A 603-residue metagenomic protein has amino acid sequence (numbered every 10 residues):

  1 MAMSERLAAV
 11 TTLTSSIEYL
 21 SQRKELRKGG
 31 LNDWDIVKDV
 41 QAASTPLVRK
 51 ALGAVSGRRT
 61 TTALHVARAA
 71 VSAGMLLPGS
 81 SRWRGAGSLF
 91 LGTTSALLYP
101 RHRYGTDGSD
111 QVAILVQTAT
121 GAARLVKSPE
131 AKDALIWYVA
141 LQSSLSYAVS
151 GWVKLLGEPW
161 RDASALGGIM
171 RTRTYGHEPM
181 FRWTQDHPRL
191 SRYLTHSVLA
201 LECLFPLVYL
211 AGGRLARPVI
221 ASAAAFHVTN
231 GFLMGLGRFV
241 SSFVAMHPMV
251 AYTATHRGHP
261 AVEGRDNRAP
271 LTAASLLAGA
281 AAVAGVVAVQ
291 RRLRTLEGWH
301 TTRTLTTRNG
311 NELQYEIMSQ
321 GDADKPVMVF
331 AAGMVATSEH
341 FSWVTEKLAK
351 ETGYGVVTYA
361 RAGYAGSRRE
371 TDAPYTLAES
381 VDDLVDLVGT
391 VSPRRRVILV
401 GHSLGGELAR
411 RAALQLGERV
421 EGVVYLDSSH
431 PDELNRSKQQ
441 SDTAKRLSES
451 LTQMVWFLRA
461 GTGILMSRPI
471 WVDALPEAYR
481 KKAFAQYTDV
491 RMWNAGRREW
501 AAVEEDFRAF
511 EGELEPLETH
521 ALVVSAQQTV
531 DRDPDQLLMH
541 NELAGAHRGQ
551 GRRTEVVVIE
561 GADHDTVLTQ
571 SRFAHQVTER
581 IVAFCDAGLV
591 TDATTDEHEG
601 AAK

Functional and structural regions predicted by a protein language model:
M1-L201, F205-V289: Alpha-helical membrane-anchoring segments
R308-S319: A short loop-to-beta-strand scaffold at the N-terminal edge of the catalytic core in hydrolase folds
M318-G366: Conserved HGGG/HGGXW glycine-rich cap/lid loop of the alpha/beta-hydrolase fold
T358-V400: Active-site loop/oxyanion-hole signature of alpha/beta-hydrolase fold enzymes
R395-S437: Conserved hydrolase catalytic core segment
V424-W456: Flexible "cap/lid" loop of the alpha/beta hydrolase fold
F484-G549: Conserved serine/cysteine hydrolase catalytic core
R548-K603: Catalytic active-site module of serine/aspartate enzymes centered on a nucleophile-bearing elbow/loop
